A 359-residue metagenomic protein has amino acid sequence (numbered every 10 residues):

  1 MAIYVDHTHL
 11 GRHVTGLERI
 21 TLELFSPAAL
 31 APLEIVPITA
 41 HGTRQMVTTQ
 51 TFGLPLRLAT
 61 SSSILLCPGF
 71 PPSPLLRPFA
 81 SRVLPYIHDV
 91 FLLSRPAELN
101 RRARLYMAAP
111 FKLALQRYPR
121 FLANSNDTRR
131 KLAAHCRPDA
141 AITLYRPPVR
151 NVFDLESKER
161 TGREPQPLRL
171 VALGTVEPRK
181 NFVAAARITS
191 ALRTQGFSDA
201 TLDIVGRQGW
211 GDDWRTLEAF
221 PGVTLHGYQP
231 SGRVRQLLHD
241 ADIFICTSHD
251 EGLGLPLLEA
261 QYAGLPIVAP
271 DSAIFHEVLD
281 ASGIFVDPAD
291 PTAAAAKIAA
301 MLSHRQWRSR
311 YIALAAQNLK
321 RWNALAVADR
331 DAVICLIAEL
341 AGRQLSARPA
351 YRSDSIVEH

Functional and structural regions predicted by a protein language model:
M1-H359: Carbohydrate transferase catalytic cores enriched for Leloir-type hexosyltransferases
